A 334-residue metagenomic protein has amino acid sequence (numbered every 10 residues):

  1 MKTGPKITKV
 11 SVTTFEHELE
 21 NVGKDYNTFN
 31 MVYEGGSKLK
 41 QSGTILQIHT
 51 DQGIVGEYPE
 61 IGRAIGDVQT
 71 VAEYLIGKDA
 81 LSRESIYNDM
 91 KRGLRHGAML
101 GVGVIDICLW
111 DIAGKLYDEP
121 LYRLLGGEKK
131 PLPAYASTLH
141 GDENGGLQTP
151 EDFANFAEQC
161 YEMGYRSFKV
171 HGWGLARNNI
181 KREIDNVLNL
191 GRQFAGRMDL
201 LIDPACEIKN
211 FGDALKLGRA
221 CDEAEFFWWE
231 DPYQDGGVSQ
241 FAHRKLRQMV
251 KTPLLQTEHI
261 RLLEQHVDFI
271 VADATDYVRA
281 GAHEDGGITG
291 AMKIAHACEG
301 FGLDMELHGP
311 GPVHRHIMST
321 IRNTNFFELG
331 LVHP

Functional and structural regions predicted by a protein language model:
M1-Q52, P334: Structured beta-strand/loop patches that form or line metal/cofactor-binding pockets in enzymes
K2-T8, V12-F15, S37-K38, I294 (+1 more regions): Flexible C-terminal active-site loop/helix
I7, G53, V71, I105 (+6 more regions): Conserved, mostly hydrophobic/aromatic
K9, H49-Y117: Metal- or metallocofactor-binding catalytic centers and their adjacent structured scaffolds across diverse enzyme
D106-G146: Glycine-rich, aromatic-flanked loop segments that form ligand/cofactor-binding clefts across common enzyme folds
P131-A154, N179, D203-F211, L255: Active-site mouth loops of central-metabolism enzymes
F156-H171: Catalytic domains of carbohydrate-active enzymes, especially glycoside hydrolases
N179, E183-H308: Catalytic core of soluble alpha/beta enzymes
